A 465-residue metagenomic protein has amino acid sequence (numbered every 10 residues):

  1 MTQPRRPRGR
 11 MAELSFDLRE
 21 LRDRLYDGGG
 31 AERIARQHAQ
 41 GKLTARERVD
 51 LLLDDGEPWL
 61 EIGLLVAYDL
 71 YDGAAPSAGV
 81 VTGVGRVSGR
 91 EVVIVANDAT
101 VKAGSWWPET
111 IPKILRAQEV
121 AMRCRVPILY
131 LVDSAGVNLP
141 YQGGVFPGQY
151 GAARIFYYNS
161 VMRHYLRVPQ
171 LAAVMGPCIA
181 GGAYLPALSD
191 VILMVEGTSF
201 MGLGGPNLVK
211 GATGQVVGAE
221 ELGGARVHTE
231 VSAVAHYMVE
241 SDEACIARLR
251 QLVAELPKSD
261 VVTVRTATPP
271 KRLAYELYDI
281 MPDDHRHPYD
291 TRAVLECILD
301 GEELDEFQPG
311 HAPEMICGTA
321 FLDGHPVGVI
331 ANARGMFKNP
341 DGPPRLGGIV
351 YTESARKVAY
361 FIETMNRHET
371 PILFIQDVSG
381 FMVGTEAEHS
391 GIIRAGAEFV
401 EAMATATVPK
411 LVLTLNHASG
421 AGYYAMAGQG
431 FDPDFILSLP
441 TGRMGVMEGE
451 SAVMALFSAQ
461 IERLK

Functional and structural regions predicted by a protein language model:
M1-K465: Ligand-binding clefts of soluble mixed alpha/beta catalytic domains
